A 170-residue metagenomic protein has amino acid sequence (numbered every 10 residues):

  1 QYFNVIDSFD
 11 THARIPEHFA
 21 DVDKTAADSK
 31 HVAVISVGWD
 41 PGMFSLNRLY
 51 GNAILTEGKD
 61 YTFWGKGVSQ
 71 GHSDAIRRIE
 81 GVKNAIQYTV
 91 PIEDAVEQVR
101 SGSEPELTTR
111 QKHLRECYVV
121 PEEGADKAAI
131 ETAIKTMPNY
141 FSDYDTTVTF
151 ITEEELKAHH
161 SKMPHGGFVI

Functional and structural regions predicted by a protein language model:
Q1-S8: Rossmann-fold NAD(P) dinucleotide-binding segment
F9-A33: Rossmann-fold NAD(P)-binding glycine/threonine-rich loop
H12-I15, V37-S45, G67-S69: Gly/Ser/Thr-rich loops at beta-strand to alpha-helix junctions that form or flank small-molecule/cofactor-binding
A20-D21, M43-K59, D74-A85: Oxidoreductase and adenylate-handling cofactor-binding alpha/beta cores
A26-S29, L55-G58, R110-R115: Acidic/polar active-site rim loop that often engages polyanionic ligands
A27-N52: Short alpha-helices
Y61-W64: Internal catalytic or translocation cores that form aromatic/hydrophobic pockets or channels for amphipathic metabolites
V68-I170: C-terminal substrate-binding/catalytic lobe of Rossmann-fold NAD(P)-dependent oxidoreductases
